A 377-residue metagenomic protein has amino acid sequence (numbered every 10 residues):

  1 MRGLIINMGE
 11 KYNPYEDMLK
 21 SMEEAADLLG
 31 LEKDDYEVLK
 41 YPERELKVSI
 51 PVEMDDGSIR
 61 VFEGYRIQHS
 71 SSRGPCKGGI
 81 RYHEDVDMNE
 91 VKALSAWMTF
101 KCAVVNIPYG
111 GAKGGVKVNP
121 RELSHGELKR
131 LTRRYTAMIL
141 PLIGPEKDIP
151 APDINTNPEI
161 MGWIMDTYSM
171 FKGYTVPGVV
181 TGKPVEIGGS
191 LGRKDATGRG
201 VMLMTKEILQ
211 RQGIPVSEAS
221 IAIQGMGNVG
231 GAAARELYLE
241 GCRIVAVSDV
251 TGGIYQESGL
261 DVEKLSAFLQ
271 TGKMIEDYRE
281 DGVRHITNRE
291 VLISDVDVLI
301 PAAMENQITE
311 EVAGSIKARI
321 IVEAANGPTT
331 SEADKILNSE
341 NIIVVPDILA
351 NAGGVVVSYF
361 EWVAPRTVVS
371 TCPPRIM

Functional and structural regions predicted by a protein language model:
M8-N13, I208, A318-M377: Adenosine-phosphate binding glycine-rich loop
G9-S49: Short, Gly/Pro- and small/polar-rich lid/capping loops
N13, D17-K20, V86-N89, L123-R134 (+17 more regions): Conserved active-site and cofactor/substrate-binding residues in soluble primary-metabolism enzymes
V48-D56, V61-P120: Glycine-rich, N-terminal phosphate-binding loop and its surrounding beta-alpha-beta segment
H83, A103-S217: Glycine/serine-rich phosphate-binding loop and adjoining beta1-alpha1 elements at the start of nucleotide-handling
G189-I293: Glycine-rich phosphate/diphosphate-binding loop of Rossmann-like nucleotide-binding domains
G252-V344: Rossmann-like adenosine-cofactor binding region
